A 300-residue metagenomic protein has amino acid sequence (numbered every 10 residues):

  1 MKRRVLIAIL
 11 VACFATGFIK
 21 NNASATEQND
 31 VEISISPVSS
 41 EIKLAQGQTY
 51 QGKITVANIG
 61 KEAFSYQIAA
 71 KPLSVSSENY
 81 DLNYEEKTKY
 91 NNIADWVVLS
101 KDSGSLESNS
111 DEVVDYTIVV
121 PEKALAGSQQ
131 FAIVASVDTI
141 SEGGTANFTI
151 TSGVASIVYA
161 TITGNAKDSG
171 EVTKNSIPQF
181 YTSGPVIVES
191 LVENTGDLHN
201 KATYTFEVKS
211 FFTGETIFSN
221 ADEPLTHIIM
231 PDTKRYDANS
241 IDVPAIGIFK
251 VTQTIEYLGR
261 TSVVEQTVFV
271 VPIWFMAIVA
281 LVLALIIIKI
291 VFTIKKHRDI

Functional and structural regions predicted by a protein language model:
A15-A23: C-terminal segment of classical bacterial N-terminal signal peptides
Q28-G60, S103-S105, G170-S183, E189: Beta-sheet-dominated interaction scaffolds and their linkers
N29-P37, E62-Y116, T203, S210-S219: Surface-exposed binding patches on compact interaction domains or structured appendages
S36, G47-K53, E112-V114, A126-A132 (+3 more regions): Short, solvent-exposed loop/turn segments enriched in Ser/Thr/Gly
Y50-G52, G104-T117, I229-N239: Short Pro-Gly-centered flexible turn/kink motifs
E62-I93, V113, V119-N165, D242-A277: Terminal connector regions
G164-I278: Membrane-proximal extracellular "stem/stalk" segments of glycoproteins immediately N-terminal to a transmembrane helix
V282-K296: Alpha-helical transmembrane segments
